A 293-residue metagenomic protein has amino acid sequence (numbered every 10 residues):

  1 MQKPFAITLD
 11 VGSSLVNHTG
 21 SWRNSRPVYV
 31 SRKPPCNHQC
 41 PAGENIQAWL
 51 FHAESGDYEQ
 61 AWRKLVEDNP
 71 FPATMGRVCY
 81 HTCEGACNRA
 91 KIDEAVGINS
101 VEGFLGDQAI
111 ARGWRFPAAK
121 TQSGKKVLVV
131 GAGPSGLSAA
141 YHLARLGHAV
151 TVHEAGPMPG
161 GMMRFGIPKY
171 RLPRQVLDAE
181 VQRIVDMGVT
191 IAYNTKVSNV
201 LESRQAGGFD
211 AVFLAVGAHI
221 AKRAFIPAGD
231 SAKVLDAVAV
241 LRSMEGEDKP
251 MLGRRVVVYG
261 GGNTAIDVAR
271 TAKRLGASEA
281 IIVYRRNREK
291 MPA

Functional and structural regions predicted by a protein language model:
M1-K126, V212-S231, K249: Ferredoxin-type iron-sulfur electron-transfer modules and their immediate structural context
W62-N69, V101, P159-F209, A293: N-terminal Rossmann-like dinucleotide/flavin-binding domain of flavoprotein oxidoreductases that bind FAD/FMN
A109-L146, M163: Extended interfacial segments that mediate partner engagement and assembly in macromolecular machines
V129-H153, A192-Q205, I220-K222, A239-P292: Rossmann-like dinucleotide/flavin-binding elements
L214-A215, D236, V258: Redox-cofactor binding/interface segments in oxidoreductases and associated redox assembly factors
G229-L241: ANL superfamily adenylate-forming
